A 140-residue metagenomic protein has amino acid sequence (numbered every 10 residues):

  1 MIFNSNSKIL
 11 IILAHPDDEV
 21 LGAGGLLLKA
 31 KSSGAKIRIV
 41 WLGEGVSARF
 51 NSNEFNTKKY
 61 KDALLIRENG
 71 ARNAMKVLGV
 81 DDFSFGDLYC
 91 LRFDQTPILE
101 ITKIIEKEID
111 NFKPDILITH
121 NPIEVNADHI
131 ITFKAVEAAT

Functional and structural regions predicted by a protein language model:
M1-P16, V20-T140: Active-site beta-strand->loop->alpha-helix modules in alpha/beta enzyme cores, enriched in Gly/His/Asp(Glu)
